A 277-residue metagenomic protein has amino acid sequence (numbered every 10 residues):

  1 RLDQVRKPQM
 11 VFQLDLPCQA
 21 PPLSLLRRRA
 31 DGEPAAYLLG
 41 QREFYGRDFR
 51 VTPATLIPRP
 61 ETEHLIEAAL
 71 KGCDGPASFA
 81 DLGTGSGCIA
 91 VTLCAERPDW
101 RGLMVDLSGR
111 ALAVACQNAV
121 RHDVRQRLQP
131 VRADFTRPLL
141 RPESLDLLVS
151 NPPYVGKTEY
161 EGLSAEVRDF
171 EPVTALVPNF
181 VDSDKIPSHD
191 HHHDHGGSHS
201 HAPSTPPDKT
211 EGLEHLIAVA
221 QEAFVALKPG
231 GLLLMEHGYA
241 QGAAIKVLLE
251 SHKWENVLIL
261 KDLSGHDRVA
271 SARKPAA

Functional and structural regions predicted by a protein language model:
R1-L39: N-terminal auxiliary segments of SAM/dcSAM-dependent transferases
L2-D3, R29, E33, C73 (+3 more regions): A general structural signal marking secondary-structure boundaries and capping sites
P8-M10, P34-A35, G40, Y45-R47 (+5 more regions): Glycine-rich, flexible loop/turn motifs
L16, L56, P206, T210: Charge-dense, low-complexity intrinsically disordered segments
C18, P58-E61, H215: An acidic site on a long C-lobe helix of protein kinase domains
S24-C116, R132, G265, S271: SAM-dependent Rossmann-like transferase core, predominantly class I methyltransferases with a strong bias toward
E67, E96-R101, V105-A277: S-adenosylmethionine
